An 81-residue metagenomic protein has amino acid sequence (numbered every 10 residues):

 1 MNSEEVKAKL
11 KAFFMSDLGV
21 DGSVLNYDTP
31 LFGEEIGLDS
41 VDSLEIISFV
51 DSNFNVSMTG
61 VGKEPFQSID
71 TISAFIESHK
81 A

Functional and structural regions predicted by a protein language model:
N2-G37, I46-S48, S52-A81: Phosphopantetheine-dependent thiolation modules in NRPS/PKS and related acyl-activating systems
